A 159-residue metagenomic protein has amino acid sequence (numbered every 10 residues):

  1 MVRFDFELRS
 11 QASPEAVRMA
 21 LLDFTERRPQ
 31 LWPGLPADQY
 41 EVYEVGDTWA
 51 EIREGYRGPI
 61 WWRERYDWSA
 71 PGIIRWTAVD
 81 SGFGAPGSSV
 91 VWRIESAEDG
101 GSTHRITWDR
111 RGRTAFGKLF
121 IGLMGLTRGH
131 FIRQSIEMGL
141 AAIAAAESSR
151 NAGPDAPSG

Functional and structural regions predicted by a protein language model:
M1-D47: Hydrophobic ligand-binding cavity/cleft-lining segments
R3-D5, P59-R63, A85-V91: Short, surface-exposed coil-to-beta transition loops
Q11-E15, V45, D67-G72, R93-T103: A short, structured loop/turn motif at beta-sheet edges
A16, D23, Q134-A142: Long, highly charged amphipathic alpha-helices
A20, H130, A142, A146: Residues that form generic nucleotide/phosphate-binding pockets
P29, P36-F83, M138-P157: Glycine-rich portal/gate segments that line the openings of hydrophobic small-molecule binding cavities
A78-E137: Beta-strand/loop substructures that line and gate deep hydrophobic ligand-binding cavities in soluble
A97, T103, S149-R150, G159: Compositionally biased regions
